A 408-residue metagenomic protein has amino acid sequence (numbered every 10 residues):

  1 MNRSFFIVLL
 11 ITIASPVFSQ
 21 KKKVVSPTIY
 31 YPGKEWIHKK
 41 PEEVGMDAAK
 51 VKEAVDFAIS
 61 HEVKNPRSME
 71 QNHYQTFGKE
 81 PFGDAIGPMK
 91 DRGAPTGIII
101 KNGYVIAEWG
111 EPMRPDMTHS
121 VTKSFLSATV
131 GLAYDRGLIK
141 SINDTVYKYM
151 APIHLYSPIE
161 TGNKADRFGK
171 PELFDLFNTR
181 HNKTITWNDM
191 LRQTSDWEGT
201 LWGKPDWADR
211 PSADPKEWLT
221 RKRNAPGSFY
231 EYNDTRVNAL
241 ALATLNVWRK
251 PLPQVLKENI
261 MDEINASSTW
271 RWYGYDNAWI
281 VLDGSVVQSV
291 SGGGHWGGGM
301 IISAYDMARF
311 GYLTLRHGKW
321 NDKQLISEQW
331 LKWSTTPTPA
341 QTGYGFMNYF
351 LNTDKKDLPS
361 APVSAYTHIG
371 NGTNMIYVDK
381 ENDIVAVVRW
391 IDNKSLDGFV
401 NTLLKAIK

Functional and structural regions predicted by a protein language model:
M1-K23: Bacterial Sec-dependent N-terminal signal peptides
S15-E111, R136-I139, K250, A406-K408: N-terminal leader/targeting segments and the immediately adjacent pre-domain N-terminus
D47, G103, M117-I142, M190 (+3 more regions): Active-site SXXK
H61-K64, Y147-T269, Y305-A308, L313: Active-site-adjacent helix/loop patches that line small-molecule binding or acyl-intermediate pockets
G87-I100, E108-M150, N224-F229, G298 (+1 more regions): Short active-site loop at a secondary-structure junction that contains or immediately precedes the catalytic residue(s)
S124-A128, Q193, R236-A243, G298-K319 (+1 more regions): Active-site-proximal alpha-helical segments within enzyme catalytic domains
V255-K257, M261-T335: Active-site-proximal binding-pocket segments
S268, W279-G294, T335-V385: Active-site Gly/Thr loop motif
